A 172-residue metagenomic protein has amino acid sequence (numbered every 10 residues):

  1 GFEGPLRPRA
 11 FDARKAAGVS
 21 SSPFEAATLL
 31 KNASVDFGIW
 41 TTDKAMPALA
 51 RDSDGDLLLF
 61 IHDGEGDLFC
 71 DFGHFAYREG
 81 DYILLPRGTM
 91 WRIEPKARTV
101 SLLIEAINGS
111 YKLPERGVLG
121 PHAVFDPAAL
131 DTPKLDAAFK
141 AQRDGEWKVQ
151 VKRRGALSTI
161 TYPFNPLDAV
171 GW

Functional and structural regions predicted by a protein language model:
G1-W172: Jelly-roll (double-stranded beta-helix
